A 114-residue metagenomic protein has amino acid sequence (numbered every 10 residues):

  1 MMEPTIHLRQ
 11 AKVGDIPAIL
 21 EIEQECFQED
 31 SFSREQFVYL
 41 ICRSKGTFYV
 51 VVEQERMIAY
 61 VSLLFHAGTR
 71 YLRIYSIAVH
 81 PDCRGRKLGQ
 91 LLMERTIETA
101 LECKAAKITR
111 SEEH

Functional and structural regions predicted by a protein language model:
M1-E3: Short, conserved catalytic or adaptor-binding loops enriched in Gly and charged residues
I6-L8: Extreme N-terminal starter segment of soluble prokaryotic enzymes
Q10-R84, M93-R95, T99, C103: Acetyl-CoA-dependent GNAT
A106: Short acidic/polar active-site loop segments enriched in Thr and Asp
E113-H114: Conserved small/polar residues in nucleotide/adenosyl-binding loops
